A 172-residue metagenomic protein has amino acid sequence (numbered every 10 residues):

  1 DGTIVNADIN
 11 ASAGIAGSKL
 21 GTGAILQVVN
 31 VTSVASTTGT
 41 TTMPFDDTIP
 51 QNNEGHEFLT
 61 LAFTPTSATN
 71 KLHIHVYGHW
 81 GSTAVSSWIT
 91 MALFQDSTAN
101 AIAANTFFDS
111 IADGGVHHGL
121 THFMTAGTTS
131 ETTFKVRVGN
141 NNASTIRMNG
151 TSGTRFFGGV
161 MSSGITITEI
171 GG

Functional and structural regions predicted by a protein language model:
D1-H56: Fibrous stalk/shaft segments of extracellular and virion attachment machinery
T40-N53, T64-E131, K135-G172: Terminal beta-strand-rich extracellular "head" domains that mediate receptor/glycan or other ligand binding
L59-L61: Extended, low-complexity regulatory regions
